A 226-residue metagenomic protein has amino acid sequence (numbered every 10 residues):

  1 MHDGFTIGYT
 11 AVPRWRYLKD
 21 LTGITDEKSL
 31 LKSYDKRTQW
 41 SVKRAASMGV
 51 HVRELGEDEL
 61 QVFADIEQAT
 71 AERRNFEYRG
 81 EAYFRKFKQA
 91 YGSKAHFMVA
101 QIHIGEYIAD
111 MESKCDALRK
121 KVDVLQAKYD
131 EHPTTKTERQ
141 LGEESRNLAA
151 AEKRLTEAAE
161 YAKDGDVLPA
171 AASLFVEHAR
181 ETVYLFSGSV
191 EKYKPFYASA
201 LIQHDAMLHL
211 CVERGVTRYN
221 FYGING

Functional and structural regions predicted by a protein language model:
M1, C211-G223: Conserved GNAT acetyl-CoA-binding A-motif
H2-P195: A conserved beta-strand-loop-helix scaffold within acyl/acetyltransferase catalytic domains
A159, F221-G226: Conserved catalytic-core subdomain
S173, M207-C211: Generic hydrophobic alpha-helical scaffold/packing signal
K194-L208: Conserved acetyl-CoA-binding loop-helix of GNAT-fold acetyltransferases
